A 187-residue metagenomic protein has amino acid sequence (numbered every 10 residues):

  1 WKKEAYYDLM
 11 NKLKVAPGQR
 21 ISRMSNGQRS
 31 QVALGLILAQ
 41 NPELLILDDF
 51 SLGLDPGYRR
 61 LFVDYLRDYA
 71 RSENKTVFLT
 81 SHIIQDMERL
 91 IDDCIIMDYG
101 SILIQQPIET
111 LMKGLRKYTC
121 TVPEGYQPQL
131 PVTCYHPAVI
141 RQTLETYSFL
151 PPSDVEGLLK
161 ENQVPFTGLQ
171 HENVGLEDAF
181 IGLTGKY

Functional and structural regions predicted by a protein language model:
W1-Q85, R89-D92, D98, L103: ABC transporter nucleotide-binding domains
E4-D8, R60, E109, L150-S153 (+2 more regions): Generic alpha-helical secondary structure signal
M10, V63, M112, F180-I181: Conserved protein kinase catalytic domain
S25, P56, M112-L115, D178-F180: Solvent-exposed, flexible loop/coil residues
L45-F50, G125-P128, S153-E156: Short, surface-exposed beta-strand/loop "edge" segments at domain boundaries and coil↔beta transitions
L61-L150, Q170: ABC transporter nucleotide-binding domain
T143, Y147-Y187: C-terminal coupling/interaction segments
